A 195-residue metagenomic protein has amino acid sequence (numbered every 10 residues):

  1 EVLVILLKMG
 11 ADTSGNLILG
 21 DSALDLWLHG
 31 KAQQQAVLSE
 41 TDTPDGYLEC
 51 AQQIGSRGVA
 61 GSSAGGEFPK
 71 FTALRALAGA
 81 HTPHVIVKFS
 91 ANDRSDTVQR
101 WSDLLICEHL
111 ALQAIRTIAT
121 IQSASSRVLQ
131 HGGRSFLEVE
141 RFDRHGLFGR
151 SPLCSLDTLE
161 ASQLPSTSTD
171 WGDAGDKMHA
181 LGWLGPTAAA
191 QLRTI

Functional and structural regions predicted by a protein language model:
E1-I195: Phosphate/dinucleotide-binding and metal-coordinating scaffold of catalytic cores in nucleotide-dependent enzymes
